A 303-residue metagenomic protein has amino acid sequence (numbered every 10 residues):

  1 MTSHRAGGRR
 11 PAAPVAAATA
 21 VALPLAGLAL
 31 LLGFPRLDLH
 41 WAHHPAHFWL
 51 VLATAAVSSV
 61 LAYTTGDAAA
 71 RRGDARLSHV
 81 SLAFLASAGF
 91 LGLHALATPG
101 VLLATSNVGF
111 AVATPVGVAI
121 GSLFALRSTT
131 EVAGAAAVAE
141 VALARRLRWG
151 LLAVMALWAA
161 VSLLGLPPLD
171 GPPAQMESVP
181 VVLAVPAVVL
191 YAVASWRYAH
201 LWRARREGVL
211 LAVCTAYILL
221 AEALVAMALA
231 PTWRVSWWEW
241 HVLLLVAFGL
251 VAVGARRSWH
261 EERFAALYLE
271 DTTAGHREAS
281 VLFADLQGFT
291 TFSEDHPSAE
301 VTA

Functional and structural regions predicted by a protein language model:
M1-R10: Short, Lys/Arg-rich, polar N-terminal cytosolic tail immediately upstream of the first transmembrane signal-anchor
T2, T64-R72, R127-V141, W196-R206: Cytoplasmic membrane-interface regions of multi-pass membrane proteins
P11-L23, H40-A133, V235-F248: Individual alpha-helical transmembrane segments in multi-pass integral membrane proteins
A12-V21, R72-F84, E140-L151, A204-A216: Membrane-interfacial loop-to-transmembrane alpha-helix junctions, especially the N-terminal start
P14-T19, H40-T54, A111-G117, V141-V193: Extracellular-loop-to-transmembrane junctions of the mid-late helices
P24-W41, G92-V101, L157-D170: Membrane-embedded alpha-helical segments in integral membrane proteins
V51-T54, L93, A160-E270: Interfacial "cap-and-anchor" motif at the non-cytosolic start of specific transmembrane alpha-helices
T272-A303: Catalytic NTP-binding/metal-coordinating core of nucleotidyl cyclase/transferase enzymes
